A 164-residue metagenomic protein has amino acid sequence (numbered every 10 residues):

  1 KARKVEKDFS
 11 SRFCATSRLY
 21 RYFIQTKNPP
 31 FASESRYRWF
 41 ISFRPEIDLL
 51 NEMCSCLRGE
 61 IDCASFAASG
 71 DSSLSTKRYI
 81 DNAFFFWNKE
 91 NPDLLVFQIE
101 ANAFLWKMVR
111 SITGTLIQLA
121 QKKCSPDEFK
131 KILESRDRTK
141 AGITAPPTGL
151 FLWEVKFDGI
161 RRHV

Functional and structural regions predicted by a protein language model:
K1-V164: Structured-RNA-binding interfaces characteristic of tRNA pseudouridine synthases
